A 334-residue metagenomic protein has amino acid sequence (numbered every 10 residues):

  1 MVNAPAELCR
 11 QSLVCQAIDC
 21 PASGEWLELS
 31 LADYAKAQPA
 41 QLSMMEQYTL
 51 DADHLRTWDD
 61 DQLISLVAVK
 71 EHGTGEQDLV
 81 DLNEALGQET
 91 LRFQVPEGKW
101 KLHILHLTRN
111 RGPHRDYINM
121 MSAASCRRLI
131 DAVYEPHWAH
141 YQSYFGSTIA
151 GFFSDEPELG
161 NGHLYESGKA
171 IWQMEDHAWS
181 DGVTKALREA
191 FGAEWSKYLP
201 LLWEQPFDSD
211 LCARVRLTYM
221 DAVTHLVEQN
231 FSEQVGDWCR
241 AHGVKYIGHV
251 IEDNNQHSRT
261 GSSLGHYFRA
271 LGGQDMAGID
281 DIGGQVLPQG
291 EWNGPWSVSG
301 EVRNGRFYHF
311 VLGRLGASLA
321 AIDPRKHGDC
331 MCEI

Functional and structural regions predicted by a protein language model:
M1-L217, H225: Mature extracytoplasmic enzyme cores
A6-A22, Q234, H242-I334: Hydrophobic targeting/anchoring helices
G73, R214-Q234, K326-M331: Short flexible/disordered coil segments
L86-T90, D131-H140, N230-Q234, S258-G265 (+1 more regions): Short alpha-helical segments and helix-capping/turn motifs at coil-helix boundaries
D116-A123, R127, D221-H225, T260-S263 (+2 more regions): Hydrophobic alpha-helical scaffolding
Y134-Y144, A222-I251: Conserved, well-ordered alpha-helix/loop/beta-strand core segments that scaffold catalytic motifs
